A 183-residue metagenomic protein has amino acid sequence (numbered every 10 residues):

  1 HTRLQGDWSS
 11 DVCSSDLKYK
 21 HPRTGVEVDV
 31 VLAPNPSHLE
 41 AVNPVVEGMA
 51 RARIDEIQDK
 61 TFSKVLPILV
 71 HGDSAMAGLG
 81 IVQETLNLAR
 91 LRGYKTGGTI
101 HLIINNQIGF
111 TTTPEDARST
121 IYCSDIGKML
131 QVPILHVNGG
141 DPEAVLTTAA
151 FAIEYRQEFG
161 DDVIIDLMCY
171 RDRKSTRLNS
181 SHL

Functional and structural regions predicted by a protein language model:
H1-V12, L178-L183: Single conserved hydrophobic/aromatic residue that forms the stacking wall/gate of nucleotide- or nucleobase-binding
D11-L17, D172-S175: Short, compositionally biased segments
C13-E27, Y122-K128: Active-site-adjacent bridging/hinge elements
G25-N35: Short, conserved non-catalytic motifs in the polymerase core
A33-R177: Glycine-rich ThDP/TPP pyrophosphate-binding loop and its adjacent helix/strand module within ThDP-dependent enzymes
